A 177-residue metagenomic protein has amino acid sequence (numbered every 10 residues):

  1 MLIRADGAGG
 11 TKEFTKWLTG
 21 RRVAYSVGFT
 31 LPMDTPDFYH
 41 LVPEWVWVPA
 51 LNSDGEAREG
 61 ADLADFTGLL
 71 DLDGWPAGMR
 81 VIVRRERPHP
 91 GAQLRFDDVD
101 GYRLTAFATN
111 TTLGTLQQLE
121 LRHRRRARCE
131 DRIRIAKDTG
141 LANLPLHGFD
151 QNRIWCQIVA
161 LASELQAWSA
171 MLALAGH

Functional and structural regions predicted by a protein language model:
M1-G9: Acidic/histidine-rich, metal-coordinating catalytic segments
T11-K16, P36-H40: A short acidic (Asp/Glu
K12-F14, D138, L172: Short, function-defining helix-loop hinge/capping sites that tune catalysis or transport
T15-A24: Short, surface-exposed basic-aromatic patches at helix termini and helix-loop junctions that form
A24-K137: An anionic, glycine-rich sequence signature occurring as long contiguous blocks
L119-A167: Short amphipathic alpha-helical "interface-anchor" segments enriched in bulky aromatics
L165-H177: A short, flexible helix-boundary coil/loop motif
